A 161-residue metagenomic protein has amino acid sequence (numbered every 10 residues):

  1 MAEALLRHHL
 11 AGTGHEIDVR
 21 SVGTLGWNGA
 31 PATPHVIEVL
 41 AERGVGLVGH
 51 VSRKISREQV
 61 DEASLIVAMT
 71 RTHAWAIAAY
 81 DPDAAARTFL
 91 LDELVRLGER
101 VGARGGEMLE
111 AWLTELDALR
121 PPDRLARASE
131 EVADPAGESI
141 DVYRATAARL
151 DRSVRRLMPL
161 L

Functional and structural regions predicted by a protein language model:
M1-L161: Short polar/charged helix/loop
